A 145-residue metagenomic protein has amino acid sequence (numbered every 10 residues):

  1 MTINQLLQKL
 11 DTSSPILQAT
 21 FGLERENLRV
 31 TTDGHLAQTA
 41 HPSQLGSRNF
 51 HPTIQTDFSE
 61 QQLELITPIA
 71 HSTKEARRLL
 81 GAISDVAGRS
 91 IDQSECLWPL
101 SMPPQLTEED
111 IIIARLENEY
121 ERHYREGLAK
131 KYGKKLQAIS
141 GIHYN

Functional and structural regions predicted by a protein language model:
M1-R48: Long, contiguous juxta-domain segments that are non-catalytic but functionally important
S13-I16, H51-T53, E121-L136: Catalytic micro-motifs at enzyme active sites that drive phosphoryl/nucleotidyl and oxygen chemistry
F21, D57-S59, L136-S140: A short, structural micro-pattern
R25, R78-D92, R122, E126 (+2 more regions): A broad, structural surface signal
E26, L136-N145: Histidine-centered divalent-metal-coordination microenvironment in nucleic-acid enzymes
L28, I66-P68, N145: Residue-level recognition of well-ordered beta-strand positions that form the cores of beta-sheet-rich folds across
H41-E117: Active-site acidic/histidine clusters and adjacent loop/turn architecture that either coordinate catalytic ions
E117, R125, N145: Extended, Lys/Arg-enriched charged tracts that mediate electrostatic binding to polyanionic substrates
